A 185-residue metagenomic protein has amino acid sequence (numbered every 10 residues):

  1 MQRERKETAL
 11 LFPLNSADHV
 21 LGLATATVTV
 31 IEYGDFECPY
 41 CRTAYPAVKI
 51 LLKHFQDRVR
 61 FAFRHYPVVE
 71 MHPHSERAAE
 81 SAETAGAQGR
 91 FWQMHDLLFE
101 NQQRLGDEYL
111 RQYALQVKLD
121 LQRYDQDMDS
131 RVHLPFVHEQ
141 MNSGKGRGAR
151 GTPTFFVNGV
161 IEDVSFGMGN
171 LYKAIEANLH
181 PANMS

Functional and structural regions predicted by a protein language model:
M1-F12, M184-S185: N-terminal targeting signals for export/organelle localization
L11-V28: A short beta-strand-turn-helix
V20-G22, L51-K53, G146: Short secondary-structure boundary/capping segments
L23-T25, Y33, A149-R150: A generic fold-level signal
I31-E32, F36-L115, P181, S185: Structural alpha/beta surface segment adjacent to cysteine/selenocysteine redox centers across thiol/disulfide enzymes
Y40-I50, Q112-S185: C-terminal cap of thioredoxin/glutaredoxin-like
